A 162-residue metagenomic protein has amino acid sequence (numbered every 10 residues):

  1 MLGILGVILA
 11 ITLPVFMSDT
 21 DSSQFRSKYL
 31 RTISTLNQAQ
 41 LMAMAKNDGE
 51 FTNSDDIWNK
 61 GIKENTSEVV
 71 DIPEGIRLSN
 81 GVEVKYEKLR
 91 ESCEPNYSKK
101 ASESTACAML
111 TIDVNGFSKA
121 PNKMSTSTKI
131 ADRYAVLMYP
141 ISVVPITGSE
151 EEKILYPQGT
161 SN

Functional and structural regions predicted by a protein language model:
M1-D21: N-terminal single-pass transmembrane signal-anchor helix
G3, Q24-Q38, M124, E152 (+1 more regions): Aromatic-enriched hydrophobic runs in primary sequence
L9-T12, M44, V114: Generic hydrophobic/packing signal
S22-F51, I57: Membrane-proximal N-terminal amphipathic helix
D56-N162: Intrinsically disordered, low-complexity regions enriched in Pro/Ser/Thr/Gly and acidic residues
